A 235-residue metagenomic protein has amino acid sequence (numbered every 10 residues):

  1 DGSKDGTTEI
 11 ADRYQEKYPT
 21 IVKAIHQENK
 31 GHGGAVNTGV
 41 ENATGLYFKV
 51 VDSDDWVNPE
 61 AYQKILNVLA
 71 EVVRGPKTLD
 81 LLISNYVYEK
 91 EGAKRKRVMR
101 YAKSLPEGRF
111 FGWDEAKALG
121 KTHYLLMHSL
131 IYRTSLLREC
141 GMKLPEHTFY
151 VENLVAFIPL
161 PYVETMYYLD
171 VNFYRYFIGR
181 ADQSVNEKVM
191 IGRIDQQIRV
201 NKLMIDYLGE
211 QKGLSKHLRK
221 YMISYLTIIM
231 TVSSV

Functional and structural regions predicted by a protein language model:
D1, V51-S53, I83: Active-site acidic Asp-centered loop
D1-I10, G31: A conserved acidic beta->alpha catalytic loop
K4, D55-W56: Acidic metal-phosphate-binding loop of nucleotide-sugar-dependent transferases
P19-K23: Active-site-proximal specificity loops/subdomain of glycosyltransferases
Q27-A43: Glycine-rich, basic loop-to-helix element that forms the pyrophosphate-binding segment of sugar-nucleotide handling
H32, W56-Y167, Y174, D182-I191: Donor-binding/catalytic cores of nucleotide-activated saccharide and glycerol-phosphate transferases/polymerases
F48: Short aromatic/hydrophobic "clamp" motif used to bind/position activated sugar donors
F177-V235: C-terminal subregions of glycosyltransferases and related glycan-biosynthesis enzymes
